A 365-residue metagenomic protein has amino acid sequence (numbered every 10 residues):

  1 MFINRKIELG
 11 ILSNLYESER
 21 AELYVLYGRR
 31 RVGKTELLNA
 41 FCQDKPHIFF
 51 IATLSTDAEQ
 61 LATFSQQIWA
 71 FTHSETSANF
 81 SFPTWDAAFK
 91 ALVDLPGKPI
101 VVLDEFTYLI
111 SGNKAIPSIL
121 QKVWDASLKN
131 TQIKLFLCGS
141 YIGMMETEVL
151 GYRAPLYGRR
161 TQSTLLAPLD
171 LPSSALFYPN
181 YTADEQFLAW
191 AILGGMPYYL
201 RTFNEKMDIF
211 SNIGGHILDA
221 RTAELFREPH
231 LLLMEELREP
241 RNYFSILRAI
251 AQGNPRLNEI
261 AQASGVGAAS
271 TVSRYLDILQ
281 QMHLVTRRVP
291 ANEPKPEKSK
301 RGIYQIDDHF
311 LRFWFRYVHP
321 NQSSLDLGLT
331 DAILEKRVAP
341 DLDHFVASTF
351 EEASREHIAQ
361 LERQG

Functional and structural regions predicted by a protein language model:
M1-L12: N-terminal pre-P-loop "Q-motif" helix
Y24-Y27, R31, Y108, G112 (+2 more regions): Sensor-1/coupling segment of RecA-like P-loop NTPase cores
K34: Conserved lysine of the Walker
L37: Hydrophobic positions on the alpha1 helix immediately C-terminal to the Walker A/P-loop
D44-I48, L54, A58-S77: Conserved NTP-binding/hydrolysis module of P-loop NTPases
E75-L103, Y108-G112, I119, V123-K134: Mid-core helix/loop region of P-loop NTP-binding domains shared across ATPases and GTPases
M145-Y243, L247, A251: Interdomain motor-coupling "hinge/lid" segment immediately C-terminal to the ATP-binding subdomain of NTP-driven enzymes
F203-E205, S211-G365: Accessory nucleic acid-recognition modules appended to NTPase machines
